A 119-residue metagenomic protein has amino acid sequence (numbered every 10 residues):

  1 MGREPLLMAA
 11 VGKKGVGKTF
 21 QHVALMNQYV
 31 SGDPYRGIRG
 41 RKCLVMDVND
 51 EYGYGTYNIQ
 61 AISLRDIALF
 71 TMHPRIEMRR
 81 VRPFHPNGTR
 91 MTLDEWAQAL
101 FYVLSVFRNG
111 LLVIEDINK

Functional and structural regions predicted by a protein language model:
M1-P5, Y35-I38: Phosphate-binding P-loop
P5, G40, H73, F107-N109: A general structural motif
M8-N27, P86-K119: Conserved P-loop NTPase motor cores
V11-I67: Walker A/P-loop NTP-binding active-site region of P-loop NTPases, recognizing the glycine-rich GxxxxGKT/S
S31-R39, P83-T92: Intrinsically disordered, low-complexity coil segments
V45-M46, R79-R80, V113-D116: Conserved beta-strand segments of the P-loop GTPase G domain that flank and frequently precede/overlap
I67-M91, N109: Conserved P-loop NTPase mechanochemical-coupling segment
